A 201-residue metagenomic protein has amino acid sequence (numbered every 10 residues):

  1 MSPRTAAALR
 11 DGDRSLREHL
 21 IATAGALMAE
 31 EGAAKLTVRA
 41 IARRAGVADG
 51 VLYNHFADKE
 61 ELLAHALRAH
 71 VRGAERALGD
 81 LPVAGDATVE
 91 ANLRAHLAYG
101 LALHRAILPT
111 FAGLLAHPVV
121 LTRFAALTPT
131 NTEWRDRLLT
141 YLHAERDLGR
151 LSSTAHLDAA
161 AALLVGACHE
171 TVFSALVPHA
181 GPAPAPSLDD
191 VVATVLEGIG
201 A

Functional and structural regions predicted by a protein language model:
M1-R4, A91, A95, A102 (+3 more regions): C-terminal peripheral helix-coil segments that are non-catalytic and often amphipathic
L9-L16: Short, Lys/Arg-enriched anionic-surface-contact patches
H19, T23-E61, H65: Helix-turn-helix
H65, G79-A106, L157-L164, L188: Hydrophobic alpha-helical connector segments
R68-A74: Short, basic, alpha-helical segments at the C-terminal edge of helix-turn-helix-like DNA-binding modules
E75, L103-G113, L121-L148, D158-A162 (+2 more regions): Amphipathic alpha-helical packing segments from all-alpha helical-bundle domains
P82, A95-L103, F111-V120, T194-I199: Helix-loop "lid/cap" segments that line or gate small-molecule binding pockets
L151-S152: Conserved hydrophobic residue
